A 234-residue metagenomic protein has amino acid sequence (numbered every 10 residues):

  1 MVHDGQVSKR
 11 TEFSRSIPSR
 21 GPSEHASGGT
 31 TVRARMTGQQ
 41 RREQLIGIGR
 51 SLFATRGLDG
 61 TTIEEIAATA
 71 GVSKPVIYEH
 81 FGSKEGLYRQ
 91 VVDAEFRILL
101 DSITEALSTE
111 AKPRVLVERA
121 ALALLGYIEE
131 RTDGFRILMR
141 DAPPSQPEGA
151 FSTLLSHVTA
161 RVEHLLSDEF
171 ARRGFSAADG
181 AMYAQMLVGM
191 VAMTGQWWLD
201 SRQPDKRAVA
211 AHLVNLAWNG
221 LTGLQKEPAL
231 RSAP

Functional and structural regions predicted by a protein language model:
M1-R56, G60-G71, G86-R89: Basic, helix-initiating cap at the start of DNA-binding domains
H3-E12, I17-R20, S176-W197, A208-G220: Hydrophobic alpha-helical segments that form the core of small-molecule binding pockets and/or dimer interfaces
Q39-R50, D59-G60, G71, E79-T104 (+3 more regions): An amphipathic alpha-helix adjacent to DNA-recognition modules
P75: Key DNA-contact positions within bacterial/archaeal DNA-binding proteins
G86, R119, G126-H164, G174-A177 (+3 more regions): Short secondary-structure transition hinges
Q90, T104-T132, A184-L187, A210: Hydrophobic alpha-helical connector segments
R97-L100, P147-A171, A181-M186, A208-A211 (+1 more regions): Amphipathic alpha-helical packing segments from all-alpha helical-bundle domains
Y127-E130, H164-D168, A184-P204, A217-R231: Amphipathic C-terminal alpha-helical segment
